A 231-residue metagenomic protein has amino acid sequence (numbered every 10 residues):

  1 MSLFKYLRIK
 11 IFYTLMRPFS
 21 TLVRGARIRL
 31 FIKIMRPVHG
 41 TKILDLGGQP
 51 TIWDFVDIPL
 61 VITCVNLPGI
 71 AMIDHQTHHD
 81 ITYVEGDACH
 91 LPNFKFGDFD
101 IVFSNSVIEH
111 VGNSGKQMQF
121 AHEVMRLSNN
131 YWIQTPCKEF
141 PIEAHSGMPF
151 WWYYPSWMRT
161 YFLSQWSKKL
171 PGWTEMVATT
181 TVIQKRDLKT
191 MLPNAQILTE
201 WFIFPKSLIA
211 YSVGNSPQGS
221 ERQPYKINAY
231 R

Functional and structural regions predicted by a protein language model:
M1-R36: Class I SAM-dependent methyltransferase Rossmann-like catalytic core, especially the SAM/SAH-binding loop
L15-T21, P171-T179: Active-site rim elements
M35, T41-F140: Conserved SAM-binding loop
N130-T160: Conserved class I S-adenosyl-L-methionine
P149, F162-E175: Short, glycine-/aromatic-enriched active-site segment of Class I SAM-dependent methyltransferases
T174-Q196: Short alpha-helix
N194-P205: Conserved S-adenosyl-L-methionine
Q218-R231: Flexible, glycine-/basic-rich loop-and-beta segments that form/coincide with the SAM-dependent methyltransferase
